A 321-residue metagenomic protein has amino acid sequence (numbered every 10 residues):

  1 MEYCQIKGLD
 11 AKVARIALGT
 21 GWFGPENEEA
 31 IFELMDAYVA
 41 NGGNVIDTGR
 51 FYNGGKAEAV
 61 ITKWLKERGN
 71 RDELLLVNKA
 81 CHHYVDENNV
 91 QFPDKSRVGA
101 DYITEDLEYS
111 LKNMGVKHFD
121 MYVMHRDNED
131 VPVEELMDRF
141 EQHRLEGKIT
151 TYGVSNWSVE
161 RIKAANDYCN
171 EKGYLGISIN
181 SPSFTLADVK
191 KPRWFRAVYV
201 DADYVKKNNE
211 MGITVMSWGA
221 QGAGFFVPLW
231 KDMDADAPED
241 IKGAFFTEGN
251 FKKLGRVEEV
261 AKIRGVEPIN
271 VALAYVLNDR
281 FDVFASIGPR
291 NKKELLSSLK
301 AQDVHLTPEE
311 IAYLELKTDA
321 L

Functional and structural regions predicted by a protein language model:
M1-L75, K117, L145: N-terminal binding-site loop/beta-alpha segment at the start of enzyme catalytic domains that lines or forms
L18, T48, N78, M121-M124 (+4 more regions): Conserved beta-strand positions
G19-E29, N89-D101, D130: Active-site mouth loops of central-metabolism enzymes
F23-E29, G49-A59, N128-P132, V159-I162 (+2 more regions): Acidic-and-aromatic substrate-binding clefts and catalytic sites of carbohydrate-active enzymes
E26-Y38, S96-M114, K163-D167: Short, acidic/polar
R68-S96: Structural motif corresponding to the early beta-alpha repeats
L111-P132: Active-site groove signature of glycoside hydrolases
V131-L321: Beta/alpha (TIM)-barrel catalytic core signal, keyed to glycine-rich beta->alpha loops juxtaposed to Asp/Glu that bind
